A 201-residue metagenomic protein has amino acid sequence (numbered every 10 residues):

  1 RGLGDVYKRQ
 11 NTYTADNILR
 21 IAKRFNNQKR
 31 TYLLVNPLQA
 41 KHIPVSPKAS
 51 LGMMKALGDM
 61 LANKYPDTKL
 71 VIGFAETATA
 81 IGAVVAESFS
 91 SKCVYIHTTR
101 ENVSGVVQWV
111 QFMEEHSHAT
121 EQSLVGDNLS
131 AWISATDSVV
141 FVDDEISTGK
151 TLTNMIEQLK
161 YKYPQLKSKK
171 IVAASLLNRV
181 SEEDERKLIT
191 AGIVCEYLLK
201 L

Functional and structural regions predicted by a protein language model:
G2-Y7: Short, small-residue-biased leader/transition segments that mark boundaries at the very start of proteins
N17-P66: An N-terminal, well-structured beta->alpha segment
D67-A75, A174: Short glycine-rich phosphate-binding loop at a beta-alpha junction
V71-G73, Y95-T98, C195-L198: General beta-strand structural signal in soluble alpha/beta enzymes
I72-I81, T99-V103: Membrane helical hairpin/interfacial module
I81-F89, L152-Q158: Short Gly/Thr/Asp-enriched flexible loops that form oxyanion-binding sites at enzyme active sites
S90-V139, T153: Short, glycine/charge-rich flexible loops or terminal/linker lids adjacent to PRPP-binding catalytic cores
T120-L201: PRPP/pyrophosphate-binding module of the type I phosphoribosyltransferase fold
